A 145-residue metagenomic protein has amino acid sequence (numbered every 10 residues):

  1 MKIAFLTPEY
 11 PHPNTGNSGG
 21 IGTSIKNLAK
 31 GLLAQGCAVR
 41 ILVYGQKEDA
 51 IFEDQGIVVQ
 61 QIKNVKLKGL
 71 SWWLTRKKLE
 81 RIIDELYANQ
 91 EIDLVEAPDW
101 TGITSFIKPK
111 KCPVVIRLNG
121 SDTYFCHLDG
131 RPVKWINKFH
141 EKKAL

Functional and structural regions predicted by a protein language model:
M1-K47, Q55, A88: N-terminal subdomain of nucleotide-sugar transferases
I3-A4, L94-A97, P109-H127: Active-site proximal beta-strand in glycosyltransferases
P11-P13, I103-T104, L118-P132: A short, histidine- and acid-enriched strand-loop-helix "catalytic/donor-clamping" loop that lines the nucleotide-sugar
V43-E48, P98-I103: Short, polar loop motifs at secondary-structure junctions
E53-K63, K111-V115: Active-site regions of enzymes building and remodeling cell-envelope glycoconjugates
I57-D84, H127-V133: A short, charged, and often flexible helix/loop element on the N-terminal side of the glycosyltransferase catalytic
I83-G102: Short N-terminal targeting/anchoring amphipathic segment
V133-L145: Membrane-proximal helix-turn-helix segments that form the acceptor-binding/catalytic region of lipid-linked
